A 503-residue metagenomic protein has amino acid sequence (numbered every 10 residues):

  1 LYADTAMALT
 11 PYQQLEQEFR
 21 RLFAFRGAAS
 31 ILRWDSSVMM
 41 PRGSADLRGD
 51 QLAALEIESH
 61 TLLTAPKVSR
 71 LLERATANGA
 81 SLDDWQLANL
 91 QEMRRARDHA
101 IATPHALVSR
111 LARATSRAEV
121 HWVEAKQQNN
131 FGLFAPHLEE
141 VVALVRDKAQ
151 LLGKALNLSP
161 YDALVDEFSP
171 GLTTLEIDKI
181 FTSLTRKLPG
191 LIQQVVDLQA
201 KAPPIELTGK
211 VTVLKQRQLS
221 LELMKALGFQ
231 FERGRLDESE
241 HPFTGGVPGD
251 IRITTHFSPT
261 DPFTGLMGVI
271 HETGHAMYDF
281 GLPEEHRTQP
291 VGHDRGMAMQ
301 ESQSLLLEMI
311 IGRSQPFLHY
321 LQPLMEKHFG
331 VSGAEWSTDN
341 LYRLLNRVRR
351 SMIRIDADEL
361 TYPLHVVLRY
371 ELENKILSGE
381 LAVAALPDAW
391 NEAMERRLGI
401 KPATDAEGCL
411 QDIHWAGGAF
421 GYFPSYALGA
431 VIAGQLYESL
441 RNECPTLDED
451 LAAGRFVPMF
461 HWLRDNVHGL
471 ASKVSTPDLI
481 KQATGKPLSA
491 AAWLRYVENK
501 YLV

Functional and structural regions predicted by a protein language model:
Y2-P170, K473, E498-L502: A well-structured
A8-P11, G27-R33, S37, G43 (+4 more regions): C-terminal, non-catalytic "cap/extension" segments appended to globular domains
L15, G153, H271, S304 (+3 more regions): Divalent metal-coordination and catalytic microenvironments
L15, T264-E284, E301-E308: Active-site recognition of the HExxH zinc-binding catalytic motif
L47, L107-R110, H137-E140, I180 (+12 more regions): Secondary-structure capping and boundary motifs in well-ordered enzyme cores
L111-P262: Contiguous, non-catalytic segments that form substrate-binding/exosite surfaces or channel walls
F181, T185-L188, V213-Q218, L223-D237 (+2 more regions): All-alpha helical catalytic cores of prenyl diphosphate-utilizing isoprenoid enzymes
H293-A334: Post-HExxH zinc-binding segment in Zn-dependent metallohydrolases
